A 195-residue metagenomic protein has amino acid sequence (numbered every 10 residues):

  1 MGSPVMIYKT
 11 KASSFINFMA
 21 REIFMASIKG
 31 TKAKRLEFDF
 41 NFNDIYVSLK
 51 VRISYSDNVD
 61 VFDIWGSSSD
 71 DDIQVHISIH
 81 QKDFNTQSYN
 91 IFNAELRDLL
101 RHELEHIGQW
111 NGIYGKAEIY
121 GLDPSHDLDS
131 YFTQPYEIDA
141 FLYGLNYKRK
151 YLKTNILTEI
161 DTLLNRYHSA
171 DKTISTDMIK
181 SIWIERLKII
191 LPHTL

Functional and structural regions predicted by a protein language model:
G2-S14, N43, S54-N58: Hydrophobic or amphipathic, alpha-helical segments that drive membrane association/targeting
I16-Y46: Zn2+-dependent metallopeptidase catalytic core
E37-S68: Amphipathic, interaction-prone secondary-structure segments
S56-A94, W110: Active-site scaffold of zinc-dependent metalloenzymes
F92-G108: Short alpha-helix carrying the canonical HExxH Zn2+-binding catalytic motif
A94, W110-I138: Post-HEXXH active-site segment of zinc metalloproteases
H106, W110-Y114, N146-Y147: Glycine-rich, acidic and aromatic/proline-enriched surface loops and short helix-turn segments that act as binding
L128-T133, L142-L195: Long, well-structured alpha-helical subdomains associated with metal-dependent extracellular/ecto-lumenal hydrolases
